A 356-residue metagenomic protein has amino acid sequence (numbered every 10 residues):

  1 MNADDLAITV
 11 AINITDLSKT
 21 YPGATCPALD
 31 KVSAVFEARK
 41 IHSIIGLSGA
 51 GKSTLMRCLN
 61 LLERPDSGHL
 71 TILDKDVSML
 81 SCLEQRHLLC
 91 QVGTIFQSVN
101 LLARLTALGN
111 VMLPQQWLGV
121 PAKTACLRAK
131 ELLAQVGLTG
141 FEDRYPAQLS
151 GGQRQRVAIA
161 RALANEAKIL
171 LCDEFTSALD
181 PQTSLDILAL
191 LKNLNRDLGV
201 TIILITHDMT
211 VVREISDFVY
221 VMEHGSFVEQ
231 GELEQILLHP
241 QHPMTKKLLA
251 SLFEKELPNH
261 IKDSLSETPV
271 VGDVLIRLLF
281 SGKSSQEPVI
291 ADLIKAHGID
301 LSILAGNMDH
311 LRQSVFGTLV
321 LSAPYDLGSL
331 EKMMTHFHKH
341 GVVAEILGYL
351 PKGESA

Functional and structural regions predicted by a protein language model:
C26, V77-G93, W117, A122-K123 (+1 more regions): ABC ATPase NBD coupling module
N60: Helix-to-loop junction immediately C-terminal to a conserved catalytic motif
G68-D76: Conserved ABC transporter NBD signature motif
D76, M112, Q116, K123-G140: Conserved ABC ATPase "signature" region
R144-A147, N165: Conserved signature/switch motifs of ABC ATPase nucleotide-binding domains
L170-D173: Catalytic Walker B motif of ABC-type/P-loop ATPase nucleotide-binding domains
V212-E214: A short, surface-exposed alpha-helical micro-motif characterized by mixed small hydrophobic and charged/polar residues
